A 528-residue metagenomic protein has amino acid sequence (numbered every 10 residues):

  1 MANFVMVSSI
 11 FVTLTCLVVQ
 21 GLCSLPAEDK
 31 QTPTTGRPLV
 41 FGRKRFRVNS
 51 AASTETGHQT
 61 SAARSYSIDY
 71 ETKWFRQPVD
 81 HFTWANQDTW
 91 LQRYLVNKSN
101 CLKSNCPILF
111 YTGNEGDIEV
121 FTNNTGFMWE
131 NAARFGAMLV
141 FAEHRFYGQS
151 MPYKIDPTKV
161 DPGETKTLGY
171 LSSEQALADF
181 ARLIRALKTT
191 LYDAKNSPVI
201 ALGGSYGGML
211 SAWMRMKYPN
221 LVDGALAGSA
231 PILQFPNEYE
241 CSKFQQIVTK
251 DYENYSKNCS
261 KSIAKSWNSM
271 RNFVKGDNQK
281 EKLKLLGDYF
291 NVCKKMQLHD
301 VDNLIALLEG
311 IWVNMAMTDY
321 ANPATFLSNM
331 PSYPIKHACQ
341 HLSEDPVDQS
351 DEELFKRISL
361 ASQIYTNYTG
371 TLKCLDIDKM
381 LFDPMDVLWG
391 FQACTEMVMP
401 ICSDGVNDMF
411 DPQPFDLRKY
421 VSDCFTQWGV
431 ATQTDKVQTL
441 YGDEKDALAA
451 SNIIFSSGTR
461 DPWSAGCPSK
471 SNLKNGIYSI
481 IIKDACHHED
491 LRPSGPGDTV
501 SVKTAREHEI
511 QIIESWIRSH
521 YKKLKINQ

Functional and structural regions predicted by a protein language model:
A2-F4, S8-M138, Q511-Q528: Catalytic-loop region of hydrolases
N86-W90, G169-A181, V502-I510: Phosphate/oxyanion-binding active-site loops and adjacent basic polyanion-contact surfaces
N100, P107-I108, N114-A178, G476-S494: Active-site machinery of serine-nucleophile hydrolases
N105-L109, F135-M138, K195-P198, N220-D223 (+1 more regions): Loop/turn elements at helix/coil->beta-strand transitions in domains of secreted/extracellular proteins
A178-N196: Conserved acidic catalytic loop of the alpha/beta-hydrolase fold
D193-Y206: Alpha/beta-hydrolase fold nucleophile elbow
G204, L210-F391, T395: Alpha/beta-hydrolase
N303-Q528: C-terminal subdomain of alpha/beta-hydrolase-fold enzymes, centered on the catalytic histidine and its supporting
